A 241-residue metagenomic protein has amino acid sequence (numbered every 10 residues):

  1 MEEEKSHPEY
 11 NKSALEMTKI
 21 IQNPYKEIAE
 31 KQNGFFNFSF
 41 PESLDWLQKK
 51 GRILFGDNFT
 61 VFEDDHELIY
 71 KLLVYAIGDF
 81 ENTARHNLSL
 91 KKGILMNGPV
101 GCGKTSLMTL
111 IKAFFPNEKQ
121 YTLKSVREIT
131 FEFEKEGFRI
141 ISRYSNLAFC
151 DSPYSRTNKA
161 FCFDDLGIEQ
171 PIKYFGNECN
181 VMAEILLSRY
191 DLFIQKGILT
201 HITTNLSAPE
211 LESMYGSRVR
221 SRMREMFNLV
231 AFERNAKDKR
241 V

Functional and structural regions predicted by a protein language model:
M1-S89, N235, K239-V241: A short, basic N-terminal segment
G93: Walker A (P-loop) ATP-phosphate-binding motif of ABC ATPase nucleotide-binding domains
M96: Hydrophobic anchor at the beta1->P-loop junction of P-loop NTPases
G101-L107: Conserved glycine(s) of the Walker
L110: Active-site signature of alpha/beta-hydrolase-fold catalytic machinery across serine- and Asp/Cys-nucleophile hydrolases
F114-F161: AAA+/P-loop NTPase substrate/partner-engagement loops
D164-L166: Walker B catalytic acidic pair
I168-V241: Replace "adjacent to P-loop NTPase cores in ATP/GTP-dependent enzymes" with "adjacent to NTP-binding cores
